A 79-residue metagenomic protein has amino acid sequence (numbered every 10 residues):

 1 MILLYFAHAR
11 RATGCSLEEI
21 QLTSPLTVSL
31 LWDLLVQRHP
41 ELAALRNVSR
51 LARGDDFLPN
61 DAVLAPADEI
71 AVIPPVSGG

Functional and structural regions predicted by a protein language model:
M1-G78: Ubiquitin-like/PB1-type beta-grasp interaction modules and other compact soluble beta-rich domains
